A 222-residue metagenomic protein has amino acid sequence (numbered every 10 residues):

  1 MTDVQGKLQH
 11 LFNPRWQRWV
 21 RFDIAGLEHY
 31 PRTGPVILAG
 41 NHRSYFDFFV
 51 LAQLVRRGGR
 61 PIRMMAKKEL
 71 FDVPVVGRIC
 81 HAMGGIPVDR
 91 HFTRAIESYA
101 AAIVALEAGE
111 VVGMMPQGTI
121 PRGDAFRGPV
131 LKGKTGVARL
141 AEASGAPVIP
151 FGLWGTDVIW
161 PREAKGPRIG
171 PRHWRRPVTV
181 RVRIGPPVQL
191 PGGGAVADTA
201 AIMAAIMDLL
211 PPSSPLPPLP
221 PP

Functional and structural regions predicted by a protein language model:
M1, N13-R18, G40-R43, M64-K68 (+2 more regions): Short acidic/polar alpha-helix capping motifs at helix-coil junctions
M1-G26, V50, P74-M83: A transmembrane-helix-recognition feature enriched in membrane-embedded lipid enzymes and envelope glyco-/phospholipid
D3-V4, I96-P222: Non-catalytic C-terminal accessory region of glycerolipid acyltransferases and related lyso-lipid remodeling enzymes
F12, A82-D89, T119-D124: Short, basic, glycine/proline-bearing loop/turn elements
R18, R32-F92: Catalytic core of membrane glycerolipid acyltransferases/transacylases, capturing the structured, soluble-facing
V20, R60, V178-V180: Residue-level signal for beta-strand positions within conserved beta-sheet cores that form or flank
G26, N41, A66-K67, M115-Q117 (+1 more regions): A secondary-structure boundary/capping signal
L27-P31: Glycine-rich helix-loop-beta junction characteristic of Rossmann-like nucleotide cofactor-binding loops
